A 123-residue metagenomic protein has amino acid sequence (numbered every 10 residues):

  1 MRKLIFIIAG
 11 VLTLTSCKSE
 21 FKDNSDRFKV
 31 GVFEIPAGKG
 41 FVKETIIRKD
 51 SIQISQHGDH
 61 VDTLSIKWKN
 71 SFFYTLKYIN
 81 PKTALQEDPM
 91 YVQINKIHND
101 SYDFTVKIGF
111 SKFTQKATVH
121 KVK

Functional and structural regions predicted by a protein language model:
M1-L4: Positively charged n-region of N-terminal signal peptides that target proteins for export
T13-S16: C-terminal motif of bacterial Sec signal peptides marking the signal peptidase cleavage site
K18-E20: Bacterial signal peptide processing site
S25-G40: Tryptophan-anchored aromatic micro-motifs
F41-K69: N-terminal glycine/threonine-rich, aromatic-flanked beta-hairpin/loop signature
E44-I46, T63-K67, P89-K96, A117-K121: Hydrophobic/aromatic beta-strand elements that line small-molecule binding cavities or substrate pockets in beta-rich
S55, D103-T114: Short, exposed beta-strand-loop hairpins at the edges of beta-sheets in extracellular/periplasmic proteins
T75-N99: An anionic, turn-rich surface loop/hairpin at beta-sheet edges that serves as a generic interaction/coordination patch
